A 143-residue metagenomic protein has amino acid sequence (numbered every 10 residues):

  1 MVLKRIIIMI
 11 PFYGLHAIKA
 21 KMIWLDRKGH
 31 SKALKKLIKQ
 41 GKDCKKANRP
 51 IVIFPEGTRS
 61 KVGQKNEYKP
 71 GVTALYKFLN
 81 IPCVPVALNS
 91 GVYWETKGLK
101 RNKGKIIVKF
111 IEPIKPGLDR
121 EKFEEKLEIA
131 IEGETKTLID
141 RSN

Functional and structural regions predicted by a protein language model:
M1-H30: Catalytic core of membrane glycerolipid acyltransferases/transacylases, capturing the structured, soluble-facing
L34-N143: Non-catalytic C-terminal accessory region of glycerolipid acyltransferases and related lyso-lipid remodeling enzymes
